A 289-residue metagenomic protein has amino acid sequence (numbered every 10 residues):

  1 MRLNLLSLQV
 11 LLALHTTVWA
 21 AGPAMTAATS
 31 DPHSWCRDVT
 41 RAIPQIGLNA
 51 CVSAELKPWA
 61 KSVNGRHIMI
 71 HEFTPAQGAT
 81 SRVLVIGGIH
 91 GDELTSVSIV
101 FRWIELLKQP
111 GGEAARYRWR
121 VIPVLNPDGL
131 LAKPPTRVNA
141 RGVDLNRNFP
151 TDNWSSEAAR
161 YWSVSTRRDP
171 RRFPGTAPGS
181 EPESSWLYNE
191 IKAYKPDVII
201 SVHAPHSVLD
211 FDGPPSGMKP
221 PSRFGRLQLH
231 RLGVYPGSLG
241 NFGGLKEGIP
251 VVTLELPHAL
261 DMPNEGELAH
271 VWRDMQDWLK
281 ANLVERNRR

Functional and structural regions predicted by a protein language model:
M1-L5: Positively charged n-region of N-terminal signal peptides that target proteins for export
S7-T17: Bacterial N-terminal signal peptides
A21-M69: Short glycine- and acidic-rich boundary segments immediately preceding or forming the N-terminal edge of structured
P23-T29, S81-I89, R168: Acidic/histidine-rich, surface-exposed loop or edge segments in extracytoplasmic proteins
I70-A79: Short beta-strand-to-loop junctions in surface cap/lid or active-site-entrance loops
T80, L84, L94-R231: Active-site/substrate-binding loop(s) of hydrolase catalytic cores
I89, L125-P127, A204, L256-A259: Active-site metal-binding loops of divalent metal-dependent hydrolases
V208-D212, G217-P220, P236-R289: Active-site-adjacent mobile loop/cap segments within catalytic or ligand-binding domains
